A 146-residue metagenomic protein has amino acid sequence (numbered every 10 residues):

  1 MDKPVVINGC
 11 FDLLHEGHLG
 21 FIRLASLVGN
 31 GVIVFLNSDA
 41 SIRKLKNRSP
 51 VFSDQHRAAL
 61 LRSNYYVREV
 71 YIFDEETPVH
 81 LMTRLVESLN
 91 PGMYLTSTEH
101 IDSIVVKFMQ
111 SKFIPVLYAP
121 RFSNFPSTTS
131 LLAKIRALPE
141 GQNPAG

Functional and structural regions predicted by a protein language model:
M1-G146: Nucleotidyltransferase catalytic core that binds NTPs
